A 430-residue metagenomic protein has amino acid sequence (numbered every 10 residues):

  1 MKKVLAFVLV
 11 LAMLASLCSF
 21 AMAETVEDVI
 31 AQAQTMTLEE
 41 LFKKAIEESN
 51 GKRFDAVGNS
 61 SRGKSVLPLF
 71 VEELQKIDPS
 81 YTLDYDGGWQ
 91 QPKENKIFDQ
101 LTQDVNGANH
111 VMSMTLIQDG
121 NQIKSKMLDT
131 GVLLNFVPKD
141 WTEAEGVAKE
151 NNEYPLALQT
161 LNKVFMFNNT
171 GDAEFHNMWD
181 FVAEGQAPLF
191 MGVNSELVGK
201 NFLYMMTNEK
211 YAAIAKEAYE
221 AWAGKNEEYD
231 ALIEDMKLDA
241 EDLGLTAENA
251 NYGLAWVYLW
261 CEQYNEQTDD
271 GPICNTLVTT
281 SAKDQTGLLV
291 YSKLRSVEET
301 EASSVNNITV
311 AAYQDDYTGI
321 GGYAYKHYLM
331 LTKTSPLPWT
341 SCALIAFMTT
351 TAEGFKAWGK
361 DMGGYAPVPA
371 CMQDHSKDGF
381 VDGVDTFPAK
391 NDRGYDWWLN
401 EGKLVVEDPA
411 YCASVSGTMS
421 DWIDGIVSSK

Functional and structural regions predicted by a protein language model:
M1-V8: Positively charged n-region of N-terminal signal peptides that target proteins for export
V8-S16: Bacterial N-terminal signal peptides
A15-T25: Sec-dependent signal peptide cleavage junction
E24-Q34, L38-E39, D392-K430: Conserved C-terminal helix/tail region of periplasmic/extracytoplasmic solute-binding proteins
L38-E47, R53, N59-T82, F165 (+1 more regions): Short, polar/charged alpha-helical segment
F54-E72, D84-K96, H110-P272: Extracytoplasmic ligand-binding site segments that recognize negatively charged/polar headgroups
Y252, E262-T334: Extracytoplasmic/periplasmic substrate-binding proteins
H327-L404: Mature extracytoplasmic/periplasmic domains
